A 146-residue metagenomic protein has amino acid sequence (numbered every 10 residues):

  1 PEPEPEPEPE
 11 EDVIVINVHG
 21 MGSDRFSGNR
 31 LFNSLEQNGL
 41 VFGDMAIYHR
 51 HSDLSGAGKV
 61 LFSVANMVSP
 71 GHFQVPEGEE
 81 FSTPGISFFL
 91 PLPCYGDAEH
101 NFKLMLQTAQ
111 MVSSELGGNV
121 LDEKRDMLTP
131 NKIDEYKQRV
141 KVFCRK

Functional and structural regions predicted by a protein language model:
P1-E10: Extended, low-complexity intrinsically disordered regions enriched in serine/proline/glycine/threonine
V13-H19, F88: Active-site-flanking beta-strand signature of metal-NTP-handling nucleotidyl enzymes and homologous cyclase-like
G20-G22, V68, L92-C94: Beta-strand elements of well-folded, non-transmembrane domains
S23-V41: Amphipathic alpha-helical segments
S27, L31, D44, G56 (+3 more regions): Helical mechanochemical/support elements of P-loop NTPase systems and associated helical scaffolds
F42-G78: Positively charged, polar, low-complexity stretches
S87-K146: Well-ordered alpha/beta subsegment
